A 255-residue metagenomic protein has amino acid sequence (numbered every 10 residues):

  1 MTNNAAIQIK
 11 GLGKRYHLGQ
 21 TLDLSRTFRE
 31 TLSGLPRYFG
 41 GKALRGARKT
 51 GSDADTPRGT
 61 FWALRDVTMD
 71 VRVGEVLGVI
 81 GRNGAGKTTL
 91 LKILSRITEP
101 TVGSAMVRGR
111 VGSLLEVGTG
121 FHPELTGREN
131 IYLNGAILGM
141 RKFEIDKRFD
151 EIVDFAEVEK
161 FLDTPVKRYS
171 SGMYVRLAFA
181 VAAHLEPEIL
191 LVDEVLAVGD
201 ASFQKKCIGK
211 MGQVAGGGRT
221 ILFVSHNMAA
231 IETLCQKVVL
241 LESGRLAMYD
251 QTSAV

Functional and structural regions predicted by a protein language model:
T2-R65, D250-V255: Pre-NBD coupling/linker segments of ABC/ABC-like ATPases
I80-R82: The feature captures the beta-strand-to-loop junction immediately N-terminal to the Walker
K142-R168: Conserved ABC nucleotide-binding domain
N227-T233: Conserved H-loop
T233-L240: Conserved catalytic segment of ABC-fold P-loop ATPases
S243-G244: Conserved ABC ATPase "signature" C-loop
